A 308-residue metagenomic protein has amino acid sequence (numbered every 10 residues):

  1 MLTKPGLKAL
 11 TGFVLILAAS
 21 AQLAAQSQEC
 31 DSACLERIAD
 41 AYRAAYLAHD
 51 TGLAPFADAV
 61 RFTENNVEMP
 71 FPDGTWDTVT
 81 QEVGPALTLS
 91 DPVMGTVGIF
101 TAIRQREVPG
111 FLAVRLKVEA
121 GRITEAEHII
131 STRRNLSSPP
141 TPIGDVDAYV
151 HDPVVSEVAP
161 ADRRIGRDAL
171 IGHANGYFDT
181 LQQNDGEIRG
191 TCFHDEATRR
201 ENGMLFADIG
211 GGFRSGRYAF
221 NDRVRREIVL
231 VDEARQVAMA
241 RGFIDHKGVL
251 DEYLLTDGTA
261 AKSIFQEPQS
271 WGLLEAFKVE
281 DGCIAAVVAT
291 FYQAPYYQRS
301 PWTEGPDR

Functional and structural regions predicted by a protein language model:
M1-T11: Bacterial N-terminal signal peptides that target proteins for export
T11-S20: Bacterial N-terminal signal peptides
Q22-R308: C-terminal and inter-domain tail/linker signature
